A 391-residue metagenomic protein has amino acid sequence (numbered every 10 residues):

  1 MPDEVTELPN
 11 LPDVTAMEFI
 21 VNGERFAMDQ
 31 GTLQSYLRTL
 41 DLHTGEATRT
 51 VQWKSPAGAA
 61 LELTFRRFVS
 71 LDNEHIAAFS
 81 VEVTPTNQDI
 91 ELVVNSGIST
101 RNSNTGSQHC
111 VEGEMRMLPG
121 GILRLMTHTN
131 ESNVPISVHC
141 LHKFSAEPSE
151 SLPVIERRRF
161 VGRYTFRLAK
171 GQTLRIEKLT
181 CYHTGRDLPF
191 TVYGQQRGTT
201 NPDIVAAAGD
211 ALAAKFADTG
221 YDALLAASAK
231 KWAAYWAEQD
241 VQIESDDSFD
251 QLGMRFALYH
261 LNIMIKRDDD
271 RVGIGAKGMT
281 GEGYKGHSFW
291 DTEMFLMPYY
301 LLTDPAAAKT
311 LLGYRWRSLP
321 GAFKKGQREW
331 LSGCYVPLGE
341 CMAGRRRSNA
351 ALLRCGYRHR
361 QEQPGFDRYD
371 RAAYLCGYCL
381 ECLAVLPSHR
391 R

Functional and structural regions predicted by a protein language model:
M1-Y284: Acidic/polar, glycine-enriched structural segments that form the non-catalytic walls/loops of the carbohydrate-binding
G58, L71-D72, A384-R391: A conserved hydrophobic secondary-structure block that centers on an alpha-helix together with its immediately flanking
L224-R390: Substrate-binding groove/exosite segments of carbohydrate-active enzymes
